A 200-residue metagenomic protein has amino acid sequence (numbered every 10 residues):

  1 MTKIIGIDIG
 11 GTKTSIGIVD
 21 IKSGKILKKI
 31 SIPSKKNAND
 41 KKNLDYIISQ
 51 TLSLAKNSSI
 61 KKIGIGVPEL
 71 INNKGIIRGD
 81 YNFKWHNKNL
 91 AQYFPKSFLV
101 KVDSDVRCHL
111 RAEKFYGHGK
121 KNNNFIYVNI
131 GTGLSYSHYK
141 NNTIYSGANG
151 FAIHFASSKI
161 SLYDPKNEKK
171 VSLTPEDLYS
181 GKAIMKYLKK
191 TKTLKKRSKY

Functional and structural regions predicted by a protein language model:
T2-D8, N124-V128: Two-metal-ion RNase H-like nuclease active-site motif
I4-V67: Conserved phosphate-binding loops in N-terminal lobes of ATP-dependent enzymes of the actin/Hsp70/sugar-kinase
D8, D105, G131: Active-site glycine-centered loops adjacent to acidic/histidine catalytic or metal-binding residues that shape
T12, P68-L70, G131-G133: Short glycine-rich anion-binding loops that position phosphate/pyrophosphate groups of nucleotides and phosphorylated
T14, I26, I76-I77, I144: Hydrophobic residues embedded in beta-strands of well-ordered beta-sheets
G17-D20, K28-I30, N39-D40, L99-K101 (+1 more regions): Glycine/GP-enriched mid-protein hinge/lid loop-to-helix segment characteristic of carbohydrate kinases
K35-L52, K61-I63, E69-N124, K166: Glycine-rich phosphate-binding loop and adjoining helix at the ATP-binding site of ATP-dependent phosphoryl-transfer
N57, P95-S97, A152: Short, well-ordered coil/turn elements that cap or connect secondary structure elements
